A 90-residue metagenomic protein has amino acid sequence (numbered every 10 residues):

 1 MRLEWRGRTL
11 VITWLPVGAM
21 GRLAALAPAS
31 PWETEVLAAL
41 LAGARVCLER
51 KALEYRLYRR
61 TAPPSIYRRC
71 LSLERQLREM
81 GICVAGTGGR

Functional and structural regions predicted by a protein language model:
M1-G7, V84-G89: Short acidic low-complexity segments
R2-P16, M20: Short, well-ordered secondary-structure micro-motifs within conserved domains or adaptor modules
G7-R8, G43, G81: Short, well-ordered alpha-helix to beta-strand connector turns
A19-S30, Y58-R60: Glycine/threonine-rich flexible loop motifs
A25-T34, S65-R69: Charged helix-capping and loop-helix junction motifs
E35-A39, Q76: Hydrophobic/aromatic ligand-binding patch that stacks against planar heteroaromatic rings of cofactors or nucleotides
L41-C47: A short helix->loop->beta-strand "cap" motif at the edges of active sites that frequently abuts
L48-A85: Short, glycine-/small-residue-rich phosphate/pyrophosphate-handling segment
